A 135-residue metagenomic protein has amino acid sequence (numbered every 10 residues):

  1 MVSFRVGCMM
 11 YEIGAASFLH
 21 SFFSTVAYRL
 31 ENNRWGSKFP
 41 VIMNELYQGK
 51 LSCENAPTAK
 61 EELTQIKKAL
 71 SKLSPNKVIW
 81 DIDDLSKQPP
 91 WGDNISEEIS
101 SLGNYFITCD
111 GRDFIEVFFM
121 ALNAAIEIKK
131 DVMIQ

Functional and structural regions predicted by a protein language model:
M1-M120, A124-Q135: Acidic (Asp/Glu-rich) sequence patches and key acidic residues that form negatively charged surfaces used
